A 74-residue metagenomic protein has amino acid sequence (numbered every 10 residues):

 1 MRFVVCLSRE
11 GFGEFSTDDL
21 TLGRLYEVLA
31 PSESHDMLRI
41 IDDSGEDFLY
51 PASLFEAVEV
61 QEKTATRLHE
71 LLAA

Functional and structural regions predicted by a protein language model:
M1, A73-A74: Intrinsically disordered, low-complexity and often Lys/Arg-enriched segments
F3-V5, R9-L54: Basic/aromatic-rich interaction segments and small domains that mediate binding to polyanionic partners
A52-A73: C-terminal structural segments of small proteins and small subunits
